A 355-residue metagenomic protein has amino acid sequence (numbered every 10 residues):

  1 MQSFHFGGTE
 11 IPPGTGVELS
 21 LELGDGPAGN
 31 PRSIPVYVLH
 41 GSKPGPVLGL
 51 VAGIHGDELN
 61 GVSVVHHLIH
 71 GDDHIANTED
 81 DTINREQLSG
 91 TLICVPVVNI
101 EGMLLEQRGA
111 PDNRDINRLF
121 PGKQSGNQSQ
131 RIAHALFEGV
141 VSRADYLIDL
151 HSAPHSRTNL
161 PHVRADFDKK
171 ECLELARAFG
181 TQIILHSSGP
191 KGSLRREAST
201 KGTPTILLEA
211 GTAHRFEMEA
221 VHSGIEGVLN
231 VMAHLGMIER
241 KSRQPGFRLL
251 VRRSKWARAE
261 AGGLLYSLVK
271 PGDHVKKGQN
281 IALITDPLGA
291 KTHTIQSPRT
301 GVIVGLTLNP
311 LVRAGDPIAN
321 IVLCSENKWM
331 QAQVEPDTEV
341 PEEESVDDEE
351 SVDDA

Functional and structural regions predicted by a protein language model:
M1-A355: Structured catalytic-domain cores with a bias toward divalent-metal coordination
